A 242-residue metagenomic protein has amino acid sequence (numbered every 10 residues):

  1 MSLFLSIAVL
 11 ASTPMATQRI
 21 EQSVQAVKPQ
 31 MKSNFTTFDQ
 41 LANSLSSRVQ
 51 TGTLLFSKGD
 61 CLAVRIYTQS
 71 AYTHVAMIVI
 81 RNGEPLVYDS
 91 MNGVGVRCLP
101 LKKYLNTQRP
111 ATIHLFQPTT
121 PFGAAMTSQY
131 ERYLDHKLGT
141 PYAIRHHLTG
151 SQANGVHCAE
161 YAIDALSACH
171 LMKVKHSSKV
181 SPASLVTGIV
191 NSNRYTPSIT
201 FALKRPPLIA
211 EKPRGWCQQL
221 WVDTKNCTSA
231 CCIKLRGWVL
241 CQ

Functional and structural regions predicted by a protein language model:
M1-L3: Bacterial N-terminal signal peptides that target proteins for export
L5-Q242: Cysteine-nucleophile amide-bond enzymes
